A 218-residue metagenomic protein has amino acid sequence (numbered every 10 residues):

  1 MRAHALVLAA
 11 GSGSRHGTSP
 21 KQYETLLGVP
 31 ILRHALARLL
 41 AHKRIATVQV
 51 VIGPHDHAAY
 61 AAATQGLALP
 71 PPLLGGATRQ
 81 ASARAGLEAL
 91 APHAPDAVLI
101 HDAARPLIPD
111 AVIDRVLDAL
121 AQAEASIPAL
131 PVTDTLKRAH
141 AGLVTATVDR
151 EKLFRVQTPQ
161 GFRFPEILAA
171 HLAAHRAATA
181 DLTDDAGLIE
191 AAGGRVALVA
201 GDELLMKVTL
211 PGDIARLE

Functional and structural regions predicted by a protein language model:
M1-H55: N-terminal glycine-rich phosphate-binding loop and ensuing alpha1 helix
V7, L32, G86, H101-D102 (+3 more regions): Residue-level signal for inorganic ion chemistry
T25, L107, T147, G161 (+1 more regions): Short aromatic/basic micro-patch
R33-P95, A177: Conserved N-terminal catalytic core of the sugar/cofactor nucleotidyltransferase
A46-V48, A97, E124-A125, R195: Residues at the starts of beta-strands that form the adenosine-phosphate
A77, F154-E218: Conserved alpha/beta core of the MobA/IspD/sugar-nucleotide pyrophosphorylase nucleotidyltransferase superfamily
A77-L143, Q157: Conserved beta-loop-beta/alpha segment of the NTase-like Rossmann-fold superfamily that binds/positions NTPs
T145-R155: A short, charged helix-loop
